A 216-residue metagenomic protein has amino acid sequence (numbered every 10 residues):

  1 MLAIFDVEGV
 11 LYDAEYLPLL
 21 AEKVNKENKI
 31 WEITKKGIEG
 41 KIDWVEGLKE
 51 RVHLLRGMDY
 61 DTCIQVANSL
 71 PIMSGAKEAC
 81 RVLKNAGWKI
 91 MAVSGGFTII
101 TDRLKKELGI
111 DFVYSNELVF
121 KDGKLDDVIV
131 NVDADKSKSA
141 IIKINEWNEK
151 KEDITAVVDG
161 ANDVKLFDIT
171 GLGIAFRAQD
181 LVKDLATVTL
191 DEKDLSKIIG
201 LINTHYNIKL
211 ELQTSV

Functional and structural regions predicted by a protein language model:
M1-L2, D153: Residues that mark the start of a beta-strand
L2-S115: Alpha-helical substrate-recognition element adjacent to the catalytic core
A67-V216: C-terminal cap/substrate-recognition subdomain and adjoining C-terminal extension of metal-dependent phosphatase-like
